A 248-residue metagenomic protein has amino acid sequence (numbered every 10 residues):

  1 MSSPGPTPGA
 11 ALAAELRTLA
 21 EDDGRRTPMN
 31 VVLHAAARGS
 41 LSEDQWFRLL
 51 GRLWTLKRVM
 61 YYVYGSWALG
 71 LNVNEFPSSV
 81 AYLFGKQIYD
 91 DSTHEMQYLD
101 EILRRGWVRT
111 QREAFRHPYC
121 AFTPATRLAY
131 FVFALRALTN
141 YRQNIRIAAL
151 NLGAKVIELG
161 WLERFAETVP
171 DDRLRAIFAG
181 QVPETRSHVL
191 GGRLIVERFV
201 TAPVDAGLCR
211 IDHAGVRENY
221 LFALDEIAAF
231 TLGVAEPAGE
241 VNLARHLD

Functional and structural regions predicted by a protein language model:
S2-D248: Non-heme di-metal
